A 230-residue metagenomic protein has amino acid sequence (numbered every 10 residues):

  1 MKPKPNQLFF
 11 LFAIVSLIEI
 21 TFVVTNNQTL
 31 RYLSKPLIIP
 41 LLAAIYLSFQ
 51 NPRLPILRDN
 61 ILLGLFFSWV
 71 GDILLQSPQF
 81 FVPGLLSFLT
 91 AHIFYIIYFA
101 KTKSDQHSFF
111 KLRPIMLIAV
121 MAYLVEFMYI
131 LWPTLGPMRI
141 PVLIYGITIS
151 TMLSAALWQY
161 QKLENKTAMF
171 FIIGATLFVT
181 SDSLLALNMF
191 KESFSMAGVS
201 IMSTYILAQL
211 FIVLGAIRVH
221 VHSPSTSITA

Functional and structural regions predicted by a protein language model:
M1-A230: Polytopic alpha-helical membrane-helix bundles and their juxtamembrane interface segments in multi-pass membrane
